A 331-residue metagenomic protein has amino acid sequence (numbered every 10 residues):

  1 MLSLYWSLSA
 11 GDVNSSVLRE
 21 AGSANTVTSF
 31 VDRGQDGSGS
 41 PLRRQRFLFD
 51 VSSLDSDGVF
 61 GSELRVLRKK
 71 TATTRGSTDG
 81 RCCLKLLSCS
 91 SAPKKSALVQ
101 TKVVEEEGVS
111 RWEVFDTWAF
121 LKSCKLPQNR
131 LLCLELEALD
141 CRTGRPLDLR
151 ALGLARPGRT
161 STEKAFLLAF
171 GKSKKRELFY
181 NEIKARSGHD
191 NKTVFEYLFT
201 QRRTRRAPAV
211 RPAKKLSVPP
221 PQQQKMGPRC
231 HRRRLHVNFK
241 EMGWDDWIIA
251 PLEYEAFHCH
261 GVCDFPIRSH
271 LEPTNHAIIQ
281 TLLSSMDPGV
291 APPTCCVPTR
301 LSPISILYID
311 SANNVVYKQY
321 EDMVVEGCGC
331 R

Functional and structural regions predicted by a protein language model:
M1-R331: Secreted, disulfide-rich extracellular signaling modules
